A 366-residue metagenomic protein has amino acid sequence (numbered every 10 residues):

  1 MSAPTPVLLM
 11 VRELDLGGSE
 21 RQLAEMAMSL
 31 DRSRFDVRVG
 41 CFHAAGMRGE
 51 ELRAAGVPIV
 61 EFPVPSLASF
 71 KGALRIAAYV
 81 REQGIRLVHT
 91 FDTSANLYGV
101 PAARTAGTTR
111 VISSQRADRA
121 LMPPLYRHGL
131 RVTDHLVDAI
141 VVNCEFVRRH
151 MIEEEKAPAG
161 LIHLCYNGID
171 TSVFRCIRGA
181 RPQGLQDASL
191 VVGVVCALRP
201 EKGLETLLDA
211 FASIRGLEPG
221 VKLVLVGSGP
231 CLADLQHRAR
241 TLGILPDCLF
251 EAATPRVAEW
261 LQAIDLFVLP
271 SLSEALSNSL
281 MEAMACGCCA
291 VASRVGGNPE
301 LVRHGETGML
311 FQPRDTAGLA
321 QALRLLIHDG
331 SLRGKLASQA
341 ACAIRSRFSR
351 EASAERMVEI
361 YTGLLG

Functional and structural regions predicted by a protein language model:
G17-M28, L190, V194-S213, P230-H237 (+4 more regions): A conserved mid-protein helix/loop that constitutes part of the nucleotide-sugar donor-binding site
C41, C289-A292, V302: Short hydrophobic beta-strand element within catalytic cores of glycosyltransferases and related nucleotide-activated
L67-K71, R149-E154, G160-L161, Y166-Q183 (+1 more regions): Acidic anion/phosphate-binding donor-loop and adjacent secondary structure in glycosyltransferase catalytic cores
R110-V141, R149, K156: A conserved, positively charged/aromatic
G220, G318, L325, L332-R347 (+1 more regions): A short, well-ordered alpha-helix in the C-terminal region of glycosyltransferases
Q236-A252: Nucleotide-activated donor-binding/catalytic signature segment of Leloir-type glycosyltransferases, i.e., the conserved
A253, L272: Aromatic "clamp/platform" in nucleotide-sugar-dependent glycosyltransferases that forms part of the donor/acceptor
H304-G305, M309-T316, L325-S331: Conserved acidic donor-binding segment of nucleotide-sugar-dependent glycosyltransferases
